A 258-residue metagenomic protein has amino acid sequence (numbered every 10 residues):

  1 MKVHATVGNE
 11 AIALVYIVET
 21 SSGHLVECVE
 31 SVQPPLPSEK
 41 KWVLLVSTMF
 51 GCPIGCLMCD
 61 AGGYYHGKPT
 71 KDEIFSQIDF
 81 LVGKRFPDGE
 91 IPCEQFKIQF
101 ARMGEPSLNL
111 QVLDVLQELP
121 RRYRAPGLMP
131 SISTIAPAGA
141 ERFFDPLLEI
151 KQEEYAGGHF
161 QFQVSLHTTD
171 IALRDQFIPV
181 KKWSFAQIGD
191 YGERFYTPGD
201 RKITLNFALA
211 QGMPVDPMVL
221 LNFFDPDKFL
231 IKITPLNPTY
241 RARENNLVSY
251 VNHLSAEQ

Functional and structural regions predicted by a protein language model:
M1-W42, I54: Flexible, acidic/Gly-rich N-terminal and inter-domain linker regions that tether and position cofactor-handling modules
H4-E10, V15, I74-Q77, Q99 (+1 more regions): Short secondary-structure boundary segments
T6-N9, S47-T48, S133: Short linear Ser/Thr-Pro motifs
A13, L25, K40-K41, P53 (+4 more regions): A structure-centric signal for secondary-structure junctions around beta-strands
S21, S31-Q33, S47-M49, I135 (+2 more regions): Generic beta-structure capping elements
V32-S76, F80: Canonical Radical SAM [4Fe-4S] cluster-binding loop centered on the CxxxCxxC motif and its immediate flanking residues
G83-Q258: Conserved AdoMet/S-adenosylmethionine-binding subsite of the radical SAM
